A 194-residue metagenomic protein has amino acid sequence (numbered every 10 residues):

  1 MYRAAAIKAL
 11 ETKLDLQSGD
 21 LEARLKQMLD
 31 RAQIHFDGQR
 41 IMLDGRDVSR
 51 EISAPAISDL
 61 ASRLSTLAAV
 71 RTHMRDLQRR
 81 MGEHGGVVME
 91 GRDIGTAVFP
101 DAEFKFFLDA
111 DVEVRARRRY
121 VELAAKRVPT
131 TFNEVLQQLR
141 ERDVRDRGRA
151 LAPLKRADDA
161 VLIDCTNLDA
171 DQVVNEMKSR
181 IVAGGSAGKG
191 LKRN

Functional and structural regions predicted by a protein language model:
M1-P55: N-terminal phosphate/diphosphate-binding loop that engages ATP/GTP or pyrophosphate donors across diverse enzyme folds
K8-T12, L67, R80-H84, K126 (+3 more regions): Conserved, well-folded catalytic cores of nucleic-acid-processing and energy-transducing macromolecular machines
T12, G91, G95, A116 (+3 more regions): Canonical AAA+ ATPase core
M28, D44, M89-D93, A97 (+2 more regions): Glycine/charge-rich, flexible interdomain linkers and switch-proximal surface loops that mediate coupling
L43, D47-S49, Y120-K126, R145 (+1 more regions): NTP-dependent small-molecule kinase module
G45, M74, V88, L139 (+1 more regions): Residue-level signature of catalytic and energy-coupling elements of molecular machines, predominantly ATP/GTP-dependent
S49-V128: ATP-dependent NMP and nucleoside kinases share a basic, alpha-helical "lid"
V112-Y120, F132, L136, R140 (+2 more regions): An amphipathic alpha-helix signature
